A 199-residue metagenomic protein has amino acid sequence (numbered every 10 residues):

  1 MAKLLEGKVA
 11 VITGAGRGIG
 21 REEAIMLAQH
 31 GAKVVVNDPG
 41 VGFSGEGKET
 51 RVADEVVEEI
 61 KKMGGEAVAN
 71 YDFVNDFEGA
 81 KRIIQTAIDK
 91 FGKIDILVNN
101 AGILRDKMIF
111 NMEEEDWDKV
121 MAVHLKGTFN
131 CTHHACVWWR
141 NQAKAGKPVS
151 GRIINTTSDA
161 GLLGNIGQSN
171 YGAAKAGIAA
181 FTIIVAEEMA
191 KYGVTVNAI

Functional and structural regions predicted by a protein language model:
K3-V35: Canonical Rossmann dinucleotide-binding motif of NAD(H)/NADP(H)-dependent dehydrogenases/reductases, specifically
G20, T132, A174: Active-site helix of classical SDR
L27, V34, E66, K93-I96 (+1 more regions): Conserved Rossmann-fold SDR core element
M108-I109, D116-D118: Substrate-binding pocket helix/loop in short-chain dehydrogenase/reductase
T132-H133, I183: A short, exposed helix-loop element centered on a Lys and neighboring polar residues
V137, E187-E188: Alpha-helical segment proximal to the catalytic Tyr-Lys
S158: Residue(s) in the substrate-gating loop at a strand-loop-helix junction that position the organic substrate next
